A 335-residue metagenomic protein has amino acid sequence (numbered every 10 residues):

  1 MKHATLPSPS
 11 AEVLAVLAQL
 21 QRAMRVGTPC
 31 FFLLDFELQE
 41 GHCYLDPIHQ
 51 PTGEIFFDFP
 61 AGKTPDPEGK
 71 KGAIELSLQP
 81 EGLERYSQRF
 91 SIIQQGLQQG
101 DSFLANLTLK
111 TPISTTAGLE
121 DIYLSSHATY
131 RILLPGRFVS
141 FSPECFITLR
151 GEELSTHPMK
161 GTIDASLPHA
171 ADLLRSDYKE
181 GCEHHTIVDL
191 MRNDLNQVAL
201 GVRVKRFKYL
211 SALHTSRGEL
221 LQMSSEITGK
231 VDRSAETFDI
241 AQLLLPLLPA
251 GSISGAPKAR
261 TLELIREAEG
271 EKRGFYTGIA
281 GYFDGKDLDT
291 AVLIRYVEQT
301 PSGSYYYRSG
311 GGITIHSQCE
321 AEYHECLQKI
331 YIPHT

Functional and structural regions predicted by a protein language model:
M1-T335: Extended alpha-helical targeting/anchoring segments, especially N-terminal organellar/secretory targeting helices
